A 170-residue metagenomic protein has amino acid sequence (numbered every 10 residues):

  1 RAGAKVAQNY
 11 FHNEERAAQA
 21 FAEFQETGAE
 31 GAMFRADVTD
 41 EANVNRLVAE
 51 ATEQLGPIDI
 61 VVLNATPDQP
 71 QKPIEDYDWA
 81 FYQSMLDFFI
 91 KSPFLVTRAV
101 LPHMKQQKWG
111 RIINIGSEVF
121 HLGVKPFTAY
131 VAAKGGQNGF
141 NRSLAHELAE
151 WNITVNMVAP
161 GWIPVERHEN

Functional and structural regions predicted by a protein language model:
A4-A17: Conserved glycine-rich Rossmann-like NAD(P)H-binding loop of the short-chain dehydrogenase/reductase
E14-E15, R35-L47, W79: The beta1-alpha1 cofactor-binding region of Rossmann-like NAD(H)/NADP(H)-dependent oxidoreductases
N45, T66-Q83, Q106, P126-A129 (+1 more regions): Conserved mid-core segment of classical short-chain dehydrogenase/reductases
I58-T66, F89, N114, N156-M157: Rossmann-fold scaffold of SDR-type NAD(P)-dependent oxidoreductases
E75-F94, W109, I113, Q137: Catalytic Tyr-X3-Lys loop
T97, A133, N141: Active-site helix of classical SDR
P102, H146-E147: Alpha-helical segment proximal to the catalytic Tyr-Lys
S117: Residue(s) in the substrate-gating loop at a strand-loop-helix junction that position the organic substrate next
